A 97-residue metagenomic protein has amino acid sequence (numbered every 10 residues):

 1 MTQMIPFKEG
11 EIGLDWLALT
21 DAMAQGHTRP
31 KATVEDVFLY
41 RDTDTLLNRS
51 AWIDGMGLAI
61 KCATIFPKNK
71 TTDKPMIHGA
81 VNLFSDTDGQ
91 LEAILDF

Functional and structural regions predicted by a protein language model:
M1-F97: N-terminal ligand-binding/catalytic initiation module
